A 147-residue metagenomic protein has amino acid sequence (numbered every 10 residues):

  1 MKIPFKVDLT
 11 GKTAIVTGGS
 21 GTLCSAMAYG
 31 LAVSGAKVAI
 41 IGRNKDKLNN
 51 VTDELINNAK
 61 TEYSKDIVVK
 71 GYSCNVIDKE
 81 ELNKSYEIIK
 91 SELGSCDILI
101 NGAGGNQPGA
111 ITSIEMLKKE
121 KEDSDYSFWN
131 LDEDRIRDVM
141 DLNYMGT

Functional and structural regions predicted by a protein language model:
M1-I15, W129: Flexible N-terminal pre-Rossmann segment of NAD(P)-dependent oxidoreductases
T13, S20-T22: Conserved glycine-rich cofactor-binding loop
A36-V51: Conserved glycine-rich Rossmann-like NAD(P)H-binding loop of the short-chain dehydrogenase/reductase
K45-D46, Y72-S85, E133: The beta1-alpha1 cofactor-binding region of Rossmann-like NAD(H)/NADP(H)-dependent oxidoreductases
N58-E80: Rossmann-fold cofactor-recognition segment
Y63-V68, I88-N101, N106-P108, W129-D132: A glycine-rich helix->loop->beta "capping" turn within Rossmann-like NAD(P)(H)-dependent oxidoreductase domains
A110-F128, D132-R137: Substrate-binding pocket helix/loop in short-chain dehydrogenase/reductase
